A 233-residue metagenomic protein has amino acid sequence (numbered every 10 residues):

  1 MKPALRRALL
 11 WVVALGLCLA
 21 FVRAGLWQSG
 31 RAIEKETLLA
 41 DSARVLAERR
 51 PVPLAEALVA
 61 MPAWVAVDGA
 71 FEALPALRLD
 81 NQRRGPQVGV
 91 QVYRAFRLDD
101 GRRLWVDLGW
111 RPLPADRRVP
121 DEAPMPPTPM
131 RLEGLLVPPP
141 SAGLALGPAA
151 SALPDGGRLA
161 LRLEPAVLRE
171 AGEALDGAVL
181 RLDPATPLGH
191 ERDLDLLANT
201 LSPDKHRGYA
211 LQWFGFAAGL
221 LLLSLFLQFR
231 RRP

Functional and structural regions predicted by a protein language model:
M1-E56, P62-P233: Surface-exposed, charge/polar-rich loops and edge strands
